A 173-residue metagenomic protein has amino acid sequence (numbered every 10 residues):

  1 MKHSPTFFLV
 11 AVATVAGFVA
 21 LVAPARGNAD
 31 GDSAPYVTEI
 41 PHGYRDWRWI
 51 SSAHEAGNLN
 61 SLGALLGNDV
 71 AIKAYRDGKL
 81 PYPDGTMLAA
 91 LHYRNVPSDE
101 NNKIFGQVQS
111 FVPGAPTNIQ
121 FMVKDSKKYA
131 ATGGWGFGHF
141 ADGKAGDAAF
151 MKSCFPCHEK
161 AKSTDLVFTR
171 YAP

Functional and structural regions predicted by a protein language model:
M1-V12: Bacterial N-terminal signal peptides that target proteins for export
A11-V12, V22, A172: Prokaryotic Sec-type signal peptides and long signal-anchor helices with extended Leu/Ile/Val-rich h-regions
V15-A25: C-terminal segment of classical bacterial N-terminal signal peptides
D30-G63, K79-P173: Sequence context surrounding c-type heme c attachment/ligation sites in exported
N60-K73: Short, structured beta-strand/loop micro-motifs enriched in basic residues and often containing a Trp
